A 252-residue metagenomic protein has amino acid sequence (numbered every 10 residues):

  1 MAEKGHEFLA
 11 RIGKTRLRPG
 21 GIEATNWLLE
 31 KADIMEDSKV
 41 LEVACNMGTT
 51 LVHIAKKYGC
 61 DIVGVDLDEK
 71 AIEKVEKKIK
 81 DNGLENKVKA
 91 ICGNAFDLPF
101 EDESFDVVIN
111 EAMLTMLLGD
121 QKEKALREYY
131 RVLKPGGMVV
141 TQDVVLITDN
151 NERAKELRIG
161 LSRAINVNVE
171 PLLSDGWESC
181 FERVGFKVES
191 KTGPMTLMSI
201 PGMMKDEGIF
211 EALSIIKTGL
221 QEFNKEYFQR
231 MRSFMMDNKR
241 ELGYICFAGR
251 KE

Functional and structural regions predicted by a protein language model:
I12, V144-V167: Short, glycine-/aromatic-enriched active-site segment of Class I SAM-dependent methyltransferases
R18-E36: Conserved alpha-helix/loop element of class I SAM-dependent methyltransferases that forms part of the SAM/SAH-binding
L41, M47-D97: Class I SAM-dependent methyltransferase SAM/SAH-binding core
F96-V108: A short acidic, Gly/Pro-enriched loop at the edge of an enzyme's catalytic core that lines a small-molecule cofactor
V107-Q121: A short SAM/SAH-binding and catalytic strip from SAM-dependent methyltransferases
E123-M138: A short glycine-rich, Lys/Arg-flanked "PGG" loop and its adjoining helix->strand segment in the class I
V169-G185: Short alpha-helix
S190-E252: Conserved Class I S-adenosyl-L-methionine
